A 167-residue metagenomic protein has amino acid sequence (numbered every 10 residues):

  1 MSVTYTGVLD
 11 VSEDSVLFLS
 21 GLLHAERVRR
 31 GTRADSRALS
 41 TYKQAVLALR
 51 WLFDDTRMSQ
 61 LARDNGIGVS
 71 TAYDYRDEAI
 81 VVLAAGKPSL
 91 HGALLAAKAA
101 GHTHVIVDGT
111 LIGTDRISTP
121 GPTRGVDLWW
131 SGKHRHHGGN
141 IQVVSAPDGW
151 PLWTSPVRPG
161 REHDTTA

Functional and structural regions predicted by a protein language model:
M1-A34: Charged, often Cys/His-bearing segments associated with DNA-binding zinc-finger transcription factors
V8, S36-R37, R50, N65-G68: Short secondary-structure transition/capping motifs
V16, Q44-A45, T165: Short, well-ordered alpha-helical scaffold segments within catalytic/effector domains
T32-Y42: Short secondary-structure junction/hinge motifs that connect adjacent elements
S40-D54: Short, amphipathic alpha-helical "recognition" segments used to contact nucleic acids or chromatin
Q60-D74, V81-A84, P88-A167: Short, well-ordered secondary-structure "scaffold" segments embedded in the functional core of diverse domains
